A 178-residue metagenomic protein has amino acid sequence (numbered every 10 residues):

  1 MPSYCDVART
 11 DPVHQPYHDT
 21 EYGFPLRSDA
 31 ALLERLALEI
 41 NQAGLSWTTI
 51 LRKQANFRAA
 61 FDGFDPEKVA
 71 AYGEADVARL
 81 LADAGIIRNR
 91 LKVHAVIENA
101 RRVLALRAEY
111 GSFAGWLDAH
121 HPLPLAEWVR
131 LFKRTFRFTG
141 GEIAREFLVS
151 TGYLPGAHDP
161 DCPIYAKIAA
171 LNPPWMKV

Functional and structural regions predicted by a protein language model:
M1-V178: HhH-family (HhH-GPD) DNA N-glycosylase catalytic core used in base-excision repair
